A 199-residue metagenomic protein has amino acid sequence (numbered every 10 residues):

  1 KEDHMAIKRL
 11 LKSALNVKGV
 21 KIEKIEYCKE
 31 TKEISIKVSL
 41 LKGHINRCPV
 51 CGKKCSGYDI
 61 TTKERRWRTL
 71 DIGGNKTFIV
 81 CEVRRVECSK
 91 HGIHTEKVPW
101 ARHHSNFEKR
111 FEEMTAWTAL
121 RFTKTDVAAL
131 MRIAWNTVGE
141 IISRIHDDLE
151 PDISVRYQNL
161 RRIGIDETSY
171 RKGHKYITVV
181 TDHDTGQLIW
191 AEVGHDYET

Functional and structural regions predicted by a protein language model:
K1-I93, K97: Short, conserved DNA-binding cores of transcription-related domains
C28-K29, K37, E87, T118 (+4 more regions): Secondary-structure boundary/capping micro-motif
I36, C48-C51, C88, T115 (+4 more regions): Mobile genetic element proteins and their domesticated derivatives, centered on retroelements and DNA transposons
K53, R132, S143, D147: Residue-level detection of the helix-turn-helix DNA-binding "recognition helix"
G92-F111: Short, Lys/Arg-enriched anionic-surface-contact patches
E108-F122: Short, amphipathic alpha-helical "recognition" segments used to contact nucleic acids or chromatin
T125-I141: Short, basic interhelical loop/turn and adjoining N-cap of the next helix at nucleic-acid- or acidic-partner-contacting
E140-T199: RNase H-like nuclease fold core
